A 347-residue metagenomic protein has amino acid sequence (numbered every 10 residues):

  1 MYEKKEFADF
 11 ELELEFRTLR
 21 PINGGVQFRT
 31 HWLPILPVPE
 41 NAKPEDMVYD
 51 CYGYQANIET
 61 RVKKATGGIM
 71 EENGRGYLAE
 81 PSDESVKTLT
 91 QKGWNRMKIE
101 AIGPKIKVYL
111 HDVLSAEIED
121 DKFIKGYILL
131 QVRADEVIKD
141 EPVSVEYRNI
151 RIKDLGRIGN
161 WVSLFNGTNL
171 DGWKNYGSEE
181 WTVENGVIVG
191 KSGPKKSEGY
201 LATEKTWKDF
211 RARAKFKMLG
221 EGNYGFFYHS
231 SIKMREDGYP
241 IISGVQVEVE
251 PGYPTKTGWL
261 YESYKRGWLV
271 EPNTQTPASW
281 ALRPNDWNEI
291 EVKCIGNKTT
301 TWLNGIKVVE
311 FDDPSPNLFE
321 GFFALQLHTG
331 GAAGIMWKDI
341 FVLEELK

Functional and structural regions predicted by a protein language model:
M1-K347: Carbohydrate-interacting regions of secretory-pathway proteins
